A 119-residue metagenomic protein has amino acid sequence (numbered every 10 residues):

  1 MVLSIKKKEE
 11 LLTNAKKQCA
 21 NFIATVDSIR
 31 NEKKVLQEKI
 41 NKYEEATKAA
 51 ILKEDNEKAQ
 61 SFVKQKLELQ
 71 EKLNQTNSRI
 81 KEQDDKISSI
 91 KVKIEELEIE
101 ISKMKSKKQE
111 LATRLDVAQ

Functional and structural regions predicted by a protein language model:
M1-C19, S61-Q119: Long, charged alpha-helical scaffolding segments
A15-R30: Short, charge/polar-rich alpha-helical segments
R30-N77: Extended, amphipathic alpha-helical coiled-coil scaffold segments used for oligomerization/tethering in eukaryotic
